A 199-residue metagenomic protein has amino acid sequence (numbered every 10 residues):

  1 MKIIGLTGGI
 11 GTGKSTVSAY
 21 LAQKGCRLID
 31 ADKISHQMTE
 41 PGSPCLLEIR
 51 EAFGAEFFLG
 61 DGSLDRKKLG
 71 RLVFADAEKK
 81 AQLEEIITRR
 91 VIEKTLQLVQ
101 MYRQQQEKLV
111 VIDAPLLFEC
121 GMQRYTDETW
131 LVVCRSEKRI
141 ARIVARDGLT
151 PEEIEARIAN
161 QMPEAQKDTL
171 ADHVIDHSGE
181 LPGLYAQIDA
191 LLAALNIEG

Functional and structural regions predicted by a protein language model:
M1-L64, D189, A193-G199: Glycine-rich phosphate-binding loop of ATP-dependent small-molecule kinases
G13, D32, L83, V111 (+3 more regions): Residue-level signal for inorganic ion chemistry
K24, L46, R50, S136-A141 (+2 more regions): An amphipathic alpha-helix signature
R27, E128, D172-H173: Well-ordered beta-strand positions
K33-H36, R135-E137, A156-A159: Short, acidic/turn-prone active-site loops that include or flank metal/cofactor- and phosphate-binding residues
H36-K108: ATP-dependent small-molecule kinase phosphotransfer cores that center on conserved nucleotide phosphate-binding segments
T95, R124, A145, L149-A194: Small-molecule kinase domains that catalyze NTP-dependent phosphoryl transfer to phosphate-bearing small molecules
L96-A145: ATP-dependent NMP and nucleoside kinases share a basic, alpha-helical "lid"
